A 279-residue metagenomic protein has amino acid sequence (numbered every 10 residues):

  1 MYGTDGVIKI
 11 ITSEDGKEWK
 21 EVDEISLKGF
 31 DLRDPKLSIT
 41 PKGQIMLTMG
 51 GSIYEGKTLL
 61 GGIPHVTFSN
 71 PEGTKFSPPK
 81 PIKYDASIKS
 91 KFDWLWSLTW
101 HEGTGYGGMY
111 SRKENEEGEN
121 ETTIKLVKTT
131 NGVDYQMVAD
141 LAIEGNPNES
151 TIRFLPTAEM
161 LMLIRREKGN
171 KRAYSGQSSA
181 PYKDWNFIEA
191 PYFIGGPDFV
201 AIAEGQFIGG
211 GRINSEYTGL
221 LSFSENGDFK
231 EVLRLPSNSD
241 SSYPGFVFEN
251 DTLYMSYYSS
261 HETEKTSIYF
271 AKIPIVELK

Functional and structural regions predicted by a protein language model:
D5-G56: Blade-loop segments of beta-propeller domains
D5-K9, E55-T67, E116-K125, G169-Q177 (+2 more regions): Structural motif
R33-L37, F92-S97, N148-T151, G196-D198 (+1 more regions): Beta-propeller and closely related beta-sheet repeat lectin domains
G43-T48, G103-G107, A158-M162, G205-G209 (+1 more regions): Entry beta-strands of beta-propeller and related beta-repeat scaffolds
M49-H101, S111: Asp-box/WD-like beta-propeller blade repeats and closely related beta-sheet repeat scaffolds
E189-N226: Loop/turn-rich, solvent-exposed surfaces of beta-rich toroidal or solenoidal domains
E189-P197, D228-E249: Conserved blade-ending motifs and adjacent loop-strand segments that build the rim/top face of beta-propeller domains
Y243-K279: Blade-level signature of beta-propeller repeat domains, shared across WD40, Kelch, NHL, RCC1 and BNR/Asp-box propellers
